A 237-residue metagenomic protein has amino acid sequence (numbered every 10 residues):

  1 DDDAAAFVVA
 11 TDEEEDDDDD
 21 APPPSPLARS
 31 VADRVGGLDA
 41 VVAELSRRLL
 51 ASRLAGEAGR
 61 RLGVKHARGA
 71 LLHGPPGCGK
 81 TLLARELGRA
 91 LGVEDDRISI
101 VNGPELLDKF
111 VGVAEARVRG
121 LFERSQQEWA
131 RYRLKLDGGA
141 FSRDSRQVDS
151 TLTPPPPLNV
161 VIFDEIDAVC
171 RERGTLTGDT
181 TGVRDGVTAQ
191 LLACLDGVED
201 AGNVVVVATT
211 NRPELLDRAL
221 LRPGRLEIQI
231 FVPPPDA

Functional and structural regions predicted by a protein language model:
D1-P26: Interdomain "pre-motor" coupling segment immediately N-terminal to P-loop NTPase/helicase cores
P26-A237: Walker A/P-loop NTP-binding motif of AAA+ ATPase domains
